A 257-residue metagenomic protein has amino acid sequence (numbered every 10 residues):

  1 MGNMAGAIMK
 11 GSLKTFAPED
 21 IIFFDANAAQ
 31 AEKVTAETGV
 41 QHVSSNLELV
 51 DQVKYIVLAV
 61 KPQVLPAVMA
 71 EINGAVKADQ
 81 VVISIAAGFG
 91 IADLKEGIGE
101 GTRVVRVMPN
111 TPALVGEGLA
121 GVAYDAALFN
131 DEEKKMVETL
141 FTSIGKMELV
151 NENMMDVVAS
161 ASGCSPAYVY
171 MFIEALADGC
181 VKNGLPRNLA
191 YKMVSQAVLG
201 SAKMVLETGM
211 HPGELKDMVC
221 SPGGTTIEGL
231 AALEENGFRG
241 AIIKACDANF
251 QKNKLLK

Functional and structural regions predicted by a protein language model:
M1-S44, E117-G118, V181-N183: NAD(P)+-binding Rossmann beta1-loop-alpha1 motif at the extreme N-terminus of oxidoreductases
I21, A31, L49, L65 (+3 more regions): Small-residue helix-packing motif on alpha-helices
F24, A29, T38, N46-V122: Rossmann-like NAD(P)(H) cofactor-binding subdomain of soluble oxidoreductases
Q41-N46, E148-V150: Short acidic-hydrophobic, aromatic-tinged amphipathic segments that line or gate anion-handling sites
D93-R103, L119-V157, Y170-E207: Internal alpha-helical scaffold of NAD(P)-dependent oxidoreductase catalytic cores
V104-V105, M155-S160, P212-D217: Short pre-catalytic strand/loop immediately N-terminal to key active-site residues, enriched for Gly-Thr
S195-K257: NAD(P)-dependent Rossmann-like dehydrogenase/reductase catalytic/cofactor-binding core
